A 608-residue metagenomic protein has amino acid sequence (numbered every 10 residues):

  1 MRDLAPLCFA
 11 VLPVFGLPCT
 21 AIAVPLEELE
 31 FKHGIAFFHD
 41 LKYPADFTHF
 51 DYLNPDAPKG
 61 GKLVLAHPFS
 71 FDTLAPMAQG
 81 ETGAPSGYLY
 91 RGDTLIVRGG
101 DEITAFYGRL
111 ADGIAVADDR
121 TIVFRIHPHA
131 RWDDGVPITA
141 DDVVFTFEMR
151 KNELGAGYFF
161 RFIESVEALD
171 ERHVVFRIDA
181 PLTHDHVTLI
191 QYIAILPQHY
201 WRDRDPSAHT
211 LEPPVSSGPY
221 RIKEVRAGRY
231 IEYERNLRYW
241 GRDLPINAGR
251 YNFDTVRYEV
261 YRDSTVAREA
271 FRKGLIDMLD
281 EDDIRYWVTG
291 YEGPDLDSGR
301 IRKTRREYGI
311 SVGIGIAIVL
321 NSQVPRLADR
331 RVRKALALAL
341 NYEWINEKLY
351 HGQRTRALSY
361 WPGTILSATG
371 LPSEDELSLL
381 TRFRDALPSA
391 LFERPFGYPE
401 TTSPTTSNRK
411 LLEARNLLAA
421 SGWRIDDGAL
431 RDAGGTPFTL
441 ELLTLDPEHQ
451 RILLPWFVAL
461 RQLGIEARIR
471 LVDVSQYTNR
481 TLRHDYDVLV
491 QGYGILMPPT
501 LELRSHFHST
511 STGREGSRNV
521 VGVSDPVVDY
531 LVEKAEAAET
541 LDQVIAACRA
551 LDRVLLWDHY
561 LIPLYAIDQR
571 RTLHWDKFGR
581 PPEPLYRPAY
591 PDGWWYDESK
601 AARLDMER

Functional and structural regions predicted by a protein language model:
P25-D118, R125, E148, V215: N-terminal lobe/hinge region of extracytoplasmic solute-binding protein
F31, H49-F50, P55, F69-G87 (+5 more regions): A structural "hinge/loop" feature
L53, G80-G87, G113-E153, L169 (+5 more regions): Aromatic- and charge-enriched surface segment that lines or borders ligand/interaction sites
H67-F71, G83, R226-I231, R235 (+5 more regions): Detector for C-terminal structural segments
S70, L89-T104, E148, I190-T255 (+4 more regions): Gly/Pro-rich hinge or "lid" segments in bacterial periplasmic/extracellular proteins
R125, R131, Y158-R202, S217-R226 (+1 more regions): Surface-exposed binding/hinge segments that line and control ligand-binding clefts or catalytic entry sites
H127, A208, G241-G293, L338 (+3 more regions): Ligand-site clamp/hinge motif
S165-A168, K223-E234, E259-V324, A335 (+3 more regions): Extracellular/periplasmic solute-recognition and catalytic clefts
